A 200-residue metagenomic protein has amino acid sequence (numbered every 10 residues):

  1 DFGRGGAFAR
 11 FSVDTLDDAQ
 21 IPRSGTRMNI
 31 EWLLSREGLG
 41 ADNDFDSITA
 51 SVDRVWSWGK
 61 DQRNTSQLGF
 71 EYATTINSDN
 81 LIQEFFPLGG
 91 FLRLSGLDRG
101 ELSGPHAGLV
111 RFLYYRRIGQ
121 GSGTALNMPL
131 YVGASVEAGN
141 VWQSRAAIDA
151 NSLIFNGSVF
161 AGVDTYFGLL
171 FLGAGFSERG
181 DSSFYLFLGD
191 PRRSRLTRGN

Functional and structural regions predicted by a protein language model:
R4-L130, A134-V136, W142, F187 (+2 more regions): C-terminal outer-membrane beta-barrel translocator/porin domains of Gram-negative envelope proteins and their
F11, S152, D164-N200: Predominantly the C-terminal beta-signal and adjacent terminal strand-loop region of outer-membrane beta-barrel
L92-R93, F155-G157: Short, surface-exposed linear segments at secondary-structure transitions and domain or protein termini
G119, A138-Q143, G168, S177-R179: Short Gly/Pro-enriched loop/turn and capping motifs at secondary-structure junctions
V132-E137, N151-N156: Small/polar glycine-rich anion-binding or flexible loop at a beta-alpha turn
Q143-L153: Small/polar, glycine/serine/threonine/aspartate-rich low-complexity segments that form flexible
A147, N156-A161: Short glycine-rich, acidic/polar surface loops and turns
